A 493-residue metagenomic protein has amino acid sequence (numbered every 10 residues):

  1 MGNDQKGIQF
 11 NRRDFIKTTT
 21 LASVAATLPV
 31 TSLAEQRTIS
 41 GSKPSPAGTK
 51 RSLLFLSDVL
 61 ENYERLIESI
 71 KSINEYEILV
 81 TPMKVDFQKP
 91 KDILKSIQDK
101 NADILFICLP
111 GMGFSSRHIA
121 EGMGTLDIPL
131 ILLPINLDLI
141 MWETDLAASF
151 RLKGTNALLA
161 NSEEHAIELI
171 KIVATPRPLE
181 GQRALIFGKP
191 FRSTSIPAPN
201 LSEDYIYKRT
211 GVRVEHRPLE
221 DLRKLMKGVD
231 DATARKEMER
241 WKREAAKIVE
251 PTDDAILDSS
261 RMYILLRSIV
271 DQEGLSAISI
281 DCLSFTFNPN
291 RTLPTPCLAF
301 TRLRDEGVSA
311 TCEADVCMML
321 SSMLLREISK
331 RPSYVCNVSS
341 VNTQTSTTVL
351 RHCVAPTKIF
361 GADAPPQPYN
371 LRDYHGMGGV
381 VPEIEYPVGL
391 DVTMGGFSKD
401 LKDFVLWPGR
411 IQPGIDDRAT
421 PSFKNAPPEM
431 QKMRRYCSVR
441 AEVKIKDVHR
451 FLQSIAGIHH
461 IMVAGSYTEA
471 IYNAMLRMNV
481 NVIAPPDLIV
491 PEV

Functional and structural regions predicted by a protein language model:
M1-N11: N-terminal secretory signal peptides
Q9, V30-L60: C-terminal segment of N-terminal export signals and the immediately downstream linker at the start of the mature
F10-P29: N-terminal export leaders
P44, K50-L54, E61-R117, E121-L137 (+4 more regions): Metallocofactor- and cofactor-centric catalytic cores in central/energy metabolism, strongly enriched
V85-E180, S193-S202, T348-V349: Cofactor- and metal-binding active-site motifs of prokaryotic enzymes that mediate redox/radical or nucleophilic
A148-R331: Conserved, well-structured core segments that form the ligand-binding/active-site neighborhood of functional domains
V308-T420: C-terminal catalytic subdomain
G379-V493: Extended hydrophobic packing segments that form well-structured cores
